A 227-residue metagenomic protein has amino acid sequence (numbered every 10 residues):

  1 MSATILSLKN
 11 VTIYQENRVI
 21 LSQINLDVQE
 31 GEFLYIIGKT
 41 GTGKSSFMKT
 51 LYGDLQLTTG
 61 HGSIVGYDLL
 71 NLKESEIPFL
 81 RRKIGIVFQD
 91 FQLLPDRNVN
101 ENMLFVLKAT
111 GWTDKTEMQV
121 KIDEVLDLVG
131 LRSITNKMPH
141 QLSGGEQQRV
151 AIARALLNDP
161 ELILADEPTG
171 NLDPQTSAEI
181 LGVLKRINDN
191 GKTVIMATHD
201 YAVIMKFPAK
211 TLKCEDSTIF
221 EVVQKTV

Functional and structural regions predicted by a protein language model:
Y52: Helix-to-loop junction immediately C-terminal to a conserved catalytic motif
G60-D68: Conserved ABC transporter NBD signature motif
Y67-D68, L104, G111, K115-S133: Conserved ABC ATPase "signature" region
R97-F105: Short coil-to-helix segment of the ABC ATPase nucleotide-binding domain corresponding to the Q-loop/switch region
M138-L142, E146: Conserved ABC ATPase signature
L157-E161: A short, proline-enriched helix->beta-strand linker immediately N-terminal to the Walker B motif in ABC-type P-loop
I163-D166: Catalytic Walker B motif of ABC-type/P-loop ATPase nucleotide-binding domains
